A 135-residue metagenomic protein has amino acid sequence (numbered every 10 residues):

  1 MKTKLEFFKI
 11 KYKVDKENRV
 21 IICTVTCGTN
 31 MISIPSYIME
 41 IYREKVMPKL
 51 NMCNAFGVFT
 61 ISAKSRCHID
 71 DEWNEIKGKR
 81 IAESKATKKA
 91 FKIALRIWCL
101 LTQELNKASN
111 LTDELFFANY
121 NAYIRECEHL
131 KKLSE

Functional and structural regions predicted by a protein language model:
M1-E135: Catalytic phosphate/metal-binding cores of nucleic-acid and nucleotide-processing enzymes, i.e., regions that mediate
